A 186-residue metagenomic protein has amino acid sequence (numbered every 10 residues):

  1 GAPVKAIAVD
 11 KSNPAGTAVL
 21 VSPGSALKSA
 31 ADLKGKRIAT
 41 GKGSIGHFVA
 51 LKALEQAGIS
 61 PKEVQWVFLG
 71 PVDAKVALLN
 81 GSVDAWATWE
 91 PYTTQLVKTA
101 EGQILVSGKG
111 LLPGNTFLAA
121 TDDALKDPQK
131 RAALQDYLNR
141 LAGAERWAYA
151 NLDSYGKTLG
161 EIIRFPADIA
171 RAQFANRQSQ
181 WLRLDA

Functional and structural regions predicted by a protein language model:
G1-G70, A77, D84-E90, Q103-L112: Short, glycine-/small- and polar/acidic-enriched structural segments that line small-molecule recognition paths
A2, V19-L20, K98-A100, T116-A119 (+1 more regions): Short secondary-structure transition/capping segments
N13, Y92, A124, S154: Flexible, active-site-proximal loop/turn residues at the rims of small-molecule/cofactor binding pockets and catalytic
T17-L27, N115-R131: A bilobed periplasmic-binding-protein/Venus flytrap-type ligand-binding module shared by bacterial periplasmic
A30, H47, L51-L54, K75 (+6 more regions): Extracytoplasmic/secreted envelope proteins and their assembly/folding machinery, especially bacterial periplasmic
I59-S60, W66-W86, Q95-L105, D123-K126 (+3 more regions): A residue-level marker of the well-folded mature domains of exported/periplasmic proteins
P91-Y92, L111-L112, I163, Q178: Glycine-rich beta-alpha junction loops
K126-A186: Secondary-structure end/capping motifs
